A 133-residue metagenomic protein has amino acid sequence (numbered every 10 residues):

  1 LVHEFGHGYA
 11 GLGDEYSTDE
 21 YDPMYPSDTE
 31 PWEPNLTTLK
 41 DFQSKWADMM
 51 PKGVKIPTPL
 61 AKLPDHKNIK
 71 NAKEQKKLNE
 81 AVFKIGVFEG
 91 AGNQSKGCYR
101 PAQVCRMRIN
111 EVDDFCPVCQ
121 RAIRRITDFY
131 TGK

Functional and structural regions predicted by a protein language model:
L1-E15: Active-site recognition of the HExxH zinc-binding catalytic motif
Y16-K133: Replace "(M1/M4/M9/M12/WLM)" with "(e.g., M1/M4/M8/M9/M12/M26/WLM)" and add "not limited to" to clarify scope
